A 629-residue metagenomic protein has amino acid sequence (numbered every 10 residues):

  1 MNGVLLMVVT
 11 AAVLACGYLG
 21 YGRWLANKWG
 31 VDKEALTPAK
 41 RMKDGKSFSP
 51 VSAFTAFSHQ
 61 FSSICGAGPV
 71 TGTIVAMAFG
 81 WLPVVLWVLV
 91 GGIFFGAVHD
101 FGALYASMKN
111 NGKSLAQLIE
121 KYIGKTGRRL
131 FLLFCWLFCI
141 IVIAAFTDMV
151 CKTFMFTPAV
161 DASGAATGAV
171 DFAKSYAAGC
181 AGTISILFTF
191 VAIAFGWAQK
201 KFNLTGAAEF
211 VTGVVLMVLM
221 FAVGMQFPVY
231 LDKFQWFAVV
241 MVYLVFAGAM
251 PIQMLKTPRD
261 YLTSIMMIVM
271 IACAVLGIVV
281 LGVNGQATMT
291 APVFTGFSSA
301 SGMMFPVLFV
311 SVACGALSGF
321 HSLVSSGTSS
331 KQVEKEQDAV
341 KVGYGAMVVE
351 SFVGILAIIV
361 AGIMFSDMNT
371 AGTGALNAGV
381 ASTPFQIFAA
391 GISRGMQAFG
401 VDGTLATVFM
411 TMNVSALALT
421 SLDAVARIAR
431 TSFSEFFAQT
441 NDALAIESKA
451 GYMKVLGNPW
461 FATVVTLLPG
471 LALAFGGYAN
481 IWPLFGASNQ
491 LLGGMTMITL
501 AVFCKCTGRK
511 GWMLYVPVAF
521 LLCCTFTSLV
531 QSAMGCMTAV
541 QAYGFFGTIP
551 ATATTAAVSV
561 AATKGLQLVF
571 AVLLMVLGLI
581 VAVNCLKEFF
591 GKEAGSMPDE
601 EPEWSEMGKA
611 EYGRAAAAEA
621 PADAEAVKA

Functional and structural regions predicted by a protein language model:
N2, V70, L82, I141-D171 (+12 more regions): Transmembrane helix-loop junctions in multi-pass membrane proteins
N2-L19, A76-A106, A116, C180-A192 (+3 more regions): Extracellular loop-to-transmembrane helix junctions
V13-V70, S264, M303, V307: Membrane-interface "cap" regions at the ends of multi-pass membrane proteins
C16-W29, F134, G179-V223, K233-V280 (+3 more regions): Membrane-interface loop-to-helix entry segments
R23-S49, V75, V85, L89 (+6 more regions): Flexible loop linkers connecting adjacent transmembrane helices in multi-pass alpha-helical membrane transporters
S49-N111, K121-K125, I141-P158, K341-M368 (+2 more regions): Membrane-interface helix-loop-helix modules in multi-pass membrane proteins
K125-I140, G345-S351, A406, E435-F475 (+1 more regions): Loop-to-transmembrane helix boundary motifs in multi-pass membrane proteins
I278-G296, V348-A390: Extracellular/periplasmic helix-exit of transmembrane alpha-helices
